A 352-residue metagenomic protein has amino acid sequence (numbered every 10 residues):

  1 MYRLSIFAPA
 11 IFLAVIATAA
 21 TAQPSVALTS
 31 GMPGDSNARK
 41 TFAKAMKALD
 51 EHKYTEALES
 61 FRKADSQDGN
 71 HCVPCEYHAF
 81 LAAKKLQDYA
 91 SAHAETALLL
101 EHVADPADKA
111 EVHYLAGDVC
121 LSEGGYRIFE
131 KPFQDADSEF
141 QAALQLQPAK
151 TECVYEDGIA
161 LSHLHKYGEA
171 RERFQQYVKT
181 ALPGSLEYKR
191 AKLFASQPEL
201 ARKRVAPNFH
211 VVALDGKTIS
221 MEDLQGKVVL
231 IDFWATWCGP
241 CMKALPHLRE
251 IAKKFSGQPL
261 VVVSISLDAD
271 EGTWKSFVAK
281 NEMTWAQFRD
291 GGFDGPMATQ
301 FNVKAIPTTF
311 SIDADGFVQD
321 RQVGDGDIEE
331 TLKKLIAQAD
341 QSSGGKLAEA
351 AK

Functional and structural regions predicted by a protein language model:
S36-Q67, S122-K131: Alpha-helical segment of the N-proximal tetratricopeptide repeat
G69-N70, A104-A107, P148, L182: Short coil turns that delineate tetratricopeptide repeat
H163, R171-V212, E222-Q225, S276-A279 (+2 more regions): N-proximal helix/coil linker or "cap" segments that precede and/or mark the start of modular domains
Q225, F233-E250: Conserved redox-active cysteine motifs that mediate thiol-disulfide chemistry, especially di-cysteine Cys-X(1-2)-Cys
K243-N281, G292-T299, E330: Structural microenvironment flanking redox-active thiols in thiol-disulfide oxidoreductases
A279-M283, R289-L335: Thiol/disulfide oxidoreductase modules built on the thioredoxin-like
